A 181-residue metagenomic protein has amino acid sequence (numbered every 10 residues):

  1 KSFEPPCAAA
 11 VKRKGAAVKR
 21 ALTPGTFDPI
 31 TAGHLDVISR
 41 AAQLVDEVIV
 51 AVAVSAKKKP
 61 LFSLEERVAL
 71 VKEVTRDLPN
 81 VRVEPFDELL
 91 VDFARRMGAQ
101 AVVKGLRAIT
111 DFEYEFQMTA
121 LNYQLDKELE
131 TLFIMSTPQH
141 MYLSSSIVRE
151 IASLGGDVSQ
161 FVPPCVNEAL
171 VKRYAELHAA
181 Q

Functional and structural regions predicted by a protein language model:
V11-Q181: Nucleotidyltransferase catalytic core that binds NTPs
